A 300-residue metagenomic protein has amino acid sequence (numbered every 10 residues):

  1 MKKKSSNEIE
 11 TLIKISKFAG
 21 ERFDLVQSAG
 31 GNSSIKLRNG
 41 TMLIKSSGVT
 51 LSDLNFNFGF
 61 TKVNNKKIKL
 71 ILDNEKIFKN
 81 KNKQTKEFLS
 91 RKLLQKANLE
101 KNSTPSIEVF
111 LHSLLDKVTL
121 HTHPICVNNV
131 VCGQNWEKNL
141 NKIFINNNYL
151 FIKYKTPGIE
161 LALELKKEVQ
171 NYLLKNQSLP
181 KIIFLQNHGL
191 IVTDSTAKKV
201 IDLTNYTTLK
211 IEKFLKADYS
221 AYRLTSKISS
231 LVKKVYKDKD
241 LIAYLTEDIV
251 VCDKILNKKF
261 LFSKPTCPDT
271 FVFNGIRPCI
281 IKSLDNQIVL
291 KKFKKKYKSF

Functional and structural regions predicted by a protein language model:
M1-F300: Glycine-rich flexible loops
